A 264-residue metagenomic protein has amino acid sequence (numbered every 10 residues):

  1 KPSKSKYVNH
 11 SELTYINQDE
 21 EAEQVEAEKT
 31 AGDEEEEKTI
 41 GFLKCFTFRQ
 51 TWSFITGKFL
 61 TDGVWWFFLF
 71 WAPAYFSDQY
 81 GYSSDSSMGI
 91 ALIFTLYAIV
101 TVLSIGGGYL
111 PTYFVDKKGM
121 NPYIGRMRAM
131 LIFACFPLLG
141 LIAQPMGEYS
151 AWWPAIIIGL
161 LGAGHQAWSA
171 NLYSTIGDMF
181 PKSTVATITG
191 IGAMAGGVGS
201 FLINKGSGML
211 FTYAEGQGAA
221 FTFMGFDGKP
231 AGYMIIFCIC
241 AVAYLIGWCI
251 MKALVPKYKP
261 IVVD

Functional and structural regions predicted by a protein language model:
K1-F42, K252-D264: Central mid-sequence intracellular linker of multi-pass
L43-G108, H165-S169, Y173, S200-G208: Extracytoplasmic gate region of multi-pass secondary transporters
G81-I99, G125, W152-I156, T187 (+1 more regions): Loop-to-transmembrane helix entry
S104-P122, F211-T212: Helix-to-loop junctions at the C-terminal end of transmembrane segments in multipass secondary transporters
Y123-L172: C-terminal transmembrane helical hairpin of 12-TM major facilitator-type secondary transporters
G125-R128, M209-V242: A membrane-interface helix-boundary motif in multi-pass transporters
L138-M146, Y233-D264: Multi-pass alpha-helical transporter architecture, strongest for 12-TM Major Facilitator/SLC carriers used
G177-G216: A late C-terminal transmembrane helix in Major Facilitator Superfamily
